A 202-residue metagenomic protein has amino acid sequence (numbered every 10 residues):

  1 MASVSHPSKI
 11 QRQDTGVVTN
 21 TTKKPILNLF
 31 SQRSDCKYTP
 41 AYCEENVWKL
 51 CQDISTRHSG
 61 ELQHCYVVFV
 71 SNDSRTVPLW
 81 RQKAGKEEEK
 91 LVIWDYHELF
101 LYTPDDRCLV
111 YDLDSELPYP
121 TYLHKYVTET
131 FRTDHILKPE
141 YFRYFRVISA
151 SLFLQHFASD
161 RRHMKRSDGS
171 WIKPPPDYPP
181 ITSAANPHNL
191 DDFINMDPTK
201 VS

Functional and structural regions predicted by a protein language model:
A2-S202: A structural boundary/capping signal
